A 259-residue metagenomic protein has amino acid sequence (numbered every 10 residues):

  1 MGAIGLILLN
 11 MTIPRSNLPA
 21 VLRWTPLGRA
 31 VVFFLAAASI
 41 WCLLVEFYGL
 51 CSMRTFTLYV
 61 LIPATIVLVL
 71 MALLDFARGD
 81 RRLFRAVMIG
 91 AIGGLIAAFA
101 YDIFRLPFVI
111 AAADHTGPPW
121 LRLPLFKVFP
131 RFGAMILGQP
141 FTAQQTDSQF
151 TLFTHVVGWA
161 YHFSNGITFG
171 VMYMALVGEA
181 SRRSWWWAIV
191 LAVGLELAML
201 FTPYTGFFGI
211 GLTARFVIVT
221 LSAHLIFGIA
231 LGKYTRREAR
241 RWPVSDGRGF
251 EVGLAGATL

Functional and structural regions predicted by a protein language model:
L6, P14-D80: Transmembrane alpha-helices
A37-Y48, A98-D102, A192-P203: Aromatic-anchored segments of alpha-helical transmembrane domains
I62-L73, T168-M172, A223-E238: Hydrophobic cores of alpha-helical transmembrane segments in multi-pass inner/ER membrane proteins, independent
I89-D114: N-terminal signal-anchor transmembrane alpha helix
P107, A111-H115, F201-A223: Interfacial helix-loop-helix junctions of multi-pass membrane proteins
A111-L152: Membrane-interface interhelical connector segments
I167, V177-L197, S245-G249: Internal alpha-helical transmembrane segments of multi-pass membrane proteins
W242-L259: Short, highly charged, low-complexity non-transmembrane loops/tails of multi-pass membrane proteins
